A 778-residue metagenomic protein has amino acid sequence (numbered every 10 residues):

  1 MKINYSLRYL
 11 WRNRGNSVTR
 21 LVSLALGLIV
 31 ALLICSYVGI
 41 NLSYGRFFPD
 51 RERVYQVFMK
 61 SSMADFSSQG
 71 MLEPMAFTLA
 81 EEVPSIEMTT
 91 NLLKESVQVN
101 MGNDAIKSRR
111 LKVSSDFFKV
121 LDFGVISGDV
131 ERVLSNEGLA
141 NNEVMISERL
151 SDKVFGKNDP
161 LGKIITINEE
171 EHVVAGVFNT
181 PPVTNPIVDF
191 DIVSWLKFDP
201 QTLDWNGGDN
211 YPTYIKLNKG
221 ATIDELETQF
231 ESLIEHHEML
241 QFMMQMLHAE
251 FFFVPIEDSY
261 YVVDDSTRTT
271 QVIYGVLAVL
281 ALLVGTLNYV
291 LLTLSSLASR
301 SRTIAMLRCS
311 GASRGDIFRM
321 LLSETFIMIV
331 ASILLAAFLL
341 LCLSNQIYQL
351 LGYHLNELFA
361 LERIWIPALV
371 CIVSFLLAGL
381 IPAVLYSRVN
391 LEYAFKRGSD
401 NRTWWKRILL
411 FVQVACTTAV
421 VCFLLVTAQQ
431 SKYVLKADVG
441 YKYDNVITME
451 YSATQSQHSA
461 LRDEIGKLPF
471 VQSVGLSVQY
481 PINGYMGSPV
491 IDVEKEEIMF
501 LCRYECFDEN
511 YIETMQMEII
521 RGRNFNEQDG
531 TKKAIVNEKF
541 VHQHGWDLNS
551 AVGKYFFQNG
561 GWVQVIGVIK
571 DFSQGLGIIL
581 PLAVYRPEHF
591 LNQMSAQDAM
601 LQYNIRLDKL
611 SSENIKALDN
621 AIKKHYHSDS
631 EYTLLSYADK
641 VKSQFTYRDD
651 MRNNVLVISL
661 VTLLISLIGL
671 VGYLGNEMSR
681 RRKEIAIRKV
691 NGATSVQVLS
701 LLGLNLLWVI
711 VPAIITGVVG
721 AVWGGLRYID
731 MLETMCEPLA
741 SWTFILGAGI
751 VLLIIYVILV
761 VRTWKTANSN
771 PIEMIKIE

Functional and structural regions predicted by a protein language model:
M1-N4, R8-N16, F48, L233-L280 (+8 more regions): Membrane-helix entry/capping segments
Y5-G15, T19, L287-M328, R388-R397 (+2 more regions): Intracellular coupling helices
R12-I40, T267-R302, V330, W405-Q430 (+4 more regions): Hydrophobic alpha-helical transmembrane segments of multi-pass inner-membrane transport and secretion
N16, R20, L26-Y55, S344-Y353 (+2 more regions): Alpha-helical transmembrane segments
L33, E235, T325-V389, Q429 (+1 more regions): Small-residue-rich transmembrane alpha-helices
I34-Q98, N206-K216, D224-Q229, F252-D258 (+1 more regions): Membrane-proximal extracellular/periplasmic loop immediately following the first transmembrane helix
S114-E131, V144-S266, D463, K467-Q644: Mid-to-C-terminal secondary-structure elements that act as membrane-proximal/extracytoplasmic interface segments
D264-S344, Y348-Q349, W365: Hydrophobic alpha-helical bundles that form the membrane domains of multi-pass transporters
